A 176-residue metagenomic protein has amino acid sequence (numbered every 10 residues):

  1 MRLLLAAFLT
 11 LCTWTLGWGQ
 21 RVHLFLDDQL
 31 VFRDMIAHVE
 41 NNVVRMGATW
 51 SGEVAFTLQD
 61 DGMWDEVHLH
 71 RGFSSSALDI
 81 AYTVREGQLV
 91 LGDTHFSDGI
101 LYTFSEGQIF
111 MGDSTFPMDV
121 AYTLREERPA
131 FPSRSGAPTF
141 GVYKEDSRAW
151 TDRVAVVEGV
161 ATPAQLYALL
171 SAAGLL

Functional and structural regions predicted by a protein language model:
M1, G19-Q20: Absolute protein N-terminus
L3-T15: Sec-dependent N-terminal signal peptides
Q20-L176: Long terminal segments
